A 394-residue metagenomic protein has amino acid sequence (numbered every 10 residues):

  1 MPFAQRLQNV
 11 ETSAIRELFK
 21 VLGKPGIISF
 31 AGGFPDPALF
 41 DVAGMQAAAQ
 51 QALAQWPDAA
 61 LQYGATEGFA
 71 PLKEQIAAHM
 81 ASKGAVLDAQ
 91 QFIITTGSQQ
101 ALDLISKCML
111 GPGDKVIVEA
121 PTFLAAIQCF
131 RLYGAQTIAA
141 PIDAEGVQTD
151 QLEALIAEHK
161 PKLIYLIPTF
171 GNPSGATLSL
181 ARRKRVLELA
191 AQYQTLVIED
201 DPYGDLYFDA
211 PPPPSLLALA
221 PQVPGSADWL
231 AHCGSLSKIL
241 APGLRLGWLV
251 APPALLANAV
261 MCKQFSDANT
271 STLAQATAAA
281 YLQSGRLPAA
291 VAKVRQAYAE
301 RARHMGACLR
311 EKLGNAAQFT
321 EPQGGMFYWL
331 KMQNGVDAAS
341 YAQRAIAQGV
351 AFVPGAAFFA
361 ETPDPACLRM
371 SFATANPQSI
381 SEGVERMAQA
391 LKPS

Functional and structural regions predicted by a protein language model:
R6-G97, L104, Q283-S284, A351 (+1 more regions): N-terminal small-domain helix-loop-helix segment of the aminotransferase-like
I27, P202, L206, I346-R369: Conserved PLP cofactor-binding pocket of PLP-dependent enzymes
W56-Q194, G204-G225, Y298, Q378: Conserved core of the PLP fold type I
P221, G225-Q296, R303: Conserved core segment of the aminotransferase class I/II
A279, Q296-G306, Q318-K331, Y341: Conserved glycine-rich beta-strand-loop-beta hairpin in the small C-terminal domain of fold type I
V336-Y341, Q378-E382: Short, conserved charged micro-motifs
A347, E361-S394: PLP-dependent enzyme catalytic core of the Aspartate aminotransferase-like
